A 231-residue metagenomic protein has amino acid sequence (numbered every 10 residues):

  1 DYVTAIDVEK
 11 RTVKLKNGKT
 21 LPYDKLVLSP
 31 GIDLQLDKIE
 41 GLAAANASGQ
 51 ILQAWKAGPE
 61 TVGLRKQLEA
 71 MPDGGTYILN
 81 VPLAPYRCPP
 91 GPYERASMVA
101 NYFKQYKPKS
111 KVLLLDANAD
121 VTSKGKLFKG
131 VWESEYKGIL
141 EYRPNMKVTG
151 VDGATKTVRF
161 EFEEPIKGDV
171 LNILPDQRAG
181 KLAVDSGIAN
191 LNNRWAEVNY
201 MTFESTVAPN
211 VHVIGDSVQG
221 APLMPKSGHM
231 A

Functional and structural regions predicted by a protein language model:
D1-E94, N101-Q105, N172: FAD-binding core/adjacent interface of flavoenzyme oxidoreductases
D1-I6, K10-V13, L21, A100-R194: A Rossmann-like FAD-binding core segment of flavoenzymes
L21, I78-N80, R87-C88, R95 (+6 more regions): Residues forming the flavin
A43-M71, I166-A231: FAD-site-proximal beta/loop scaffold in flavoenzymes
T61, P92-A96, K129, G228-A231: Amphipathic alpha-helical segments in well-structured domains
T76, K109-L113, N210: Residues at the starts of beta-strands that form the adenosine-phosphate
